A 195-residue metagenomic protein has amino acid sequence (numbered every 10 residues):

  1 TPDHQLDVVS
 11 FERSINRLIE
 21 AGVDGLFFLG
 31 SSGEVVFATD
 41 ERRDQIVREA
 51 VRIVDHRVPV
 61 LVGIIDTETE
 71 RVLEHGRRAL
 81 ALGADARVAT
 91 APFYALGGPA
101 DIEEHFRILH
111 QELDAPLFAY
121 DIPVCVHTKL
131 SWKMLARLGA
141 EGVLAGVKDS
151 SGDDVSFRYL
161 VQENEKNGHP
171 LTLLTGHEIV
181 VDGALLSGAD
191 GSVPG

Functional and structural regions predicted by a protein language model:
T1-K129, L135: Active-site beta->alpha loop and helix N-cap motifs at the rims of alpha/beta catalytic domains
E112, P123-G195: Catalytic alpha/beta core domains of metabolic enzymes, predominantly
